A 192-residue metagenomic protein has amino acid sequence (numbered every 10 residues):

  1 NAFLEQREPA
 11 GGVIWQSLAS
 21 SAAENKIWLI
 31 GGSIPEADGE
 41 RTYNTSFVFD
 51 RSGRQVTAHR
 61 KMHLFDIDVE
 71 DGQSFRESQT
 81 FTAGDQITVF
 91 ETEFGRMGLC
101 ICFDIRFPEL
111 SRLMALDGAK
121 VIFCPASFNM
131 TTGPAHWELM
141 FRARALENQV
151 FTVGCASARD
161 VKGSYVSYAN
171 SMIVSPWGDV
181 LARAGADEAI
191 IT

Functional and structural regions predicted by a protein language model:
N1-Q6, P125: Short, conserved active-site loops that position catalytic residues or coordinate cofactors/metal ions across diverse
R7-A10, Q16, S20, A37-D117 (+1 more regions): Active-site catalytic loop in hydrolytic enzyme cores
A10-I30, R96, C102-I191: CN hydrolase (nitrilase-like) catalytic-core segments centered on the catalytic cysteine and neighboring Lys/Glu
K26, I34-A37: Glycine-rich, aromatic-flanked loop segments that form ligand/cofactor-binding clefts across common enzyme folds
W28-G31, V56-A58: Short secondary-structure capping/junction motifs at helix and strand boundaries
G31-G32, T45-V48, T88-F90, S171-I173 (+1 more regions): Short beta-strand scaffold segments in enzyme catalytic cores
I34, R60, S157: Histidine-centered beta-alpha loop that forms part of the nucleotide-sugar donor binding/catalytic region in diverse
P35, V89-F90, A145, A184: A structural signal for short hydrophobic beta-strand segments in well-ordered beta-sheet cores
